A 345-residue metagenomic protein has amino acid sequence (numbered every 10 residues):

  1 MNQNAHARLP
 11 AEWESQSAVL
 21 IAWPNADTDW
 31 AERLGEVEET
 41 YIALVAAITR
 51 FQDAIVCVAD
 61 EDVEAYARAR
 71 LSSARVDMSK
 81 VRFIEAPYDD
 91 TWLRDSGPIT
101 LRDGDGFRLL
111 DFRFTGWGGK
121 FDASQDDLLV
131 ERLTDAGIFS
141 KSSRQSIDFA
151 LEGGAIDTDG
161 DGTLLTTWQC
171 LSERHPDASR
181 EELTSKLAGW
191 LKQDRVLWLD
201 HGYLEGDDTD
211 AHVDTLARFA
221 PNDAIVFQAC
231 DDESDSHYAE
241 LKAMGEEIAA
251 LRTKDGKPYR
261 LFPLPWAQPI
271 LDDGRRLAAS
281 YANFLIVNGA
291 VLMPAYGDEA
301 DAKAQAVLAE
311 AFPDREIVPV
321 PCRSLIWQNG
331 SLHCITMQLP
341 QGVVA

Functional and structural regions predicted by a protein language model:
M1-A345: The feature marks the mature, well-folded catalytic cores of soluble enzymes
